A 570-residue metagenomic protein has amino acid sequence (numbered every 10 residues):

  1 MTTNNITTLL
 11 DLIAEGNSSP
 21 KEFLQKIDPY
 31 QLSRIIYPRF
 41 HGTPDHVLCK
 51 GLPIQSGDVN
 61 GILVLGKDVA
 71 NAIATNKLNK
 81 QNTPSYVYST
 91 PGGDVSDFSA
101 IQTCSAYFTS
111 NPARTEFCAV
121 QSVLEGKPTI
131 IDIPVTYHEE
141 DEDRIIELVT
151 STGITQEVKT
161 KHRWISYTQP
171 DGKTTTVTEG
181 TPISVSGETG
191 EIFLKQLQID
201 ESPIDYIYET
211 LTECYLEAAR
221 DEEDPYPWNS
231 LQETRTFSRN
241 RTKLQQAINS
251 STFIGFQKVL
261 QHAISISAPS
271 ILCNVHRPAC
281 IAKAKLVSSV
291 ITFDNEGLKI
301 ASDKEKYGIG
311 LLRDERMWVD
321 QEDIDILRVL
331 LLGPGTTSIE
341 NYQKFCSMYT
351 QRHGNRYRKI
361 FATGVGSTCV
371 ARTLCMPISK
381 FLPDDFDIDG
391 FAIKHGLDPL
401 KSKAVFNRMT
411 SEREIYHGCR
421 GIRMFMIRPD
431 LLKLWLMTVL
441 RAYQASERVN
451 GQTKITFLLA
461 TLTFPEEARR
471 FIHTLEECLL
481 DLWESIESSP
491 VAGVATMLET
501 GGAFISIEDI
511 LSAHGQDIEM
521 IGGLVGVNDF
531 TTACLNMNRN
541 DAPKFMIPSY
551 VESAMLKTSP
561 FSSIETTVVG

Functional and structural regions predicted by a protein language model:
M1-P29, Y37, V185, A218 (+1 more regions): Conserved catalytic alpha/beta cores of large enzymes that bind or transform nucleotide phosphates and polynucleotides
M1-T75, T174, E191, D529: Cysteine-dependent phosphatase catalytic core of the protein tyrosine phosphatase
T3, G180, Y416-H417: Catalytic P-loop NTP-binding/switch module of NTPases
I6-L10, K21, S105, E116-V123 (+6 more regions): Predominant activation on well-ordered alpha-helical scaffold segments within soluble catalytic domains
A14-E15, L124, D303, D481: Residues at alpha-helix termini
E15, P29, L124, L332 (+1 more regions): Short, well-ordered loop/turn and helix-capping segments at boundaries between secondary-structure elements and domains
Y37, I54-S85, T90-L312, W318-L330: Acidic, glycine-rich flexible loop/linker segments
E223, N240-G570: Conserved alpha/beta-domain cores
